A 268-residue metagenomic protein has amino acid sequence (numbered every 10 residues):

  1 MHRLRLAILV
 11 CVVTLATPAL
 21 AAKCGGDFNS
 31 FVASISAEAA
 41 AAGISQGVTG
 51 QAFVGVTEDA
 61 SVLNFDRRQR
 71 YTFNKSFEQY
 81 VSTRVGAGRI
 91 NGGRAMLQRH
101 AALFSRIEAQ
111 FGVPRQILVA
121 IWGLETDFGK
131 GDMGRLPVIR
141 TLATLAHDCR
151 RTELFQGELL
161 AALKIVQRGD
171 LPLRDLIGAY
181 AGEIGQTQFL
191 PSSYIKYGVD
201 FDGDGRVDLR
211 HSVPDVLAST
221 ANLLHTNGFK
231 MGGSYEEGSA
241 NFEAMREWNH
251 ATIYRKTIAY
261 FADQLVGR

Functional and structural regions predicted by a protein language model:
M1-I8: Bacterial N-terminal signal peptides that target proteins for export
L9-V13: Hydrophobic helical h-region of N-terminal Sec-dependent signal peptides in bacterial secretory/periplasmic proteins
A16-A19: N-terminal signal peptide c-region/cleavage motif recognized by signal peptidases
A21-D27: Cleaved targeting-peptide boundary
D27-G50: Mature N-terminal segment immediately following signal peptide/propeptide cleavage in secreted/periplasmic
I44-R268: Catalytic glycan-binding domains that act on GlcNAc-containing polysaccharides
